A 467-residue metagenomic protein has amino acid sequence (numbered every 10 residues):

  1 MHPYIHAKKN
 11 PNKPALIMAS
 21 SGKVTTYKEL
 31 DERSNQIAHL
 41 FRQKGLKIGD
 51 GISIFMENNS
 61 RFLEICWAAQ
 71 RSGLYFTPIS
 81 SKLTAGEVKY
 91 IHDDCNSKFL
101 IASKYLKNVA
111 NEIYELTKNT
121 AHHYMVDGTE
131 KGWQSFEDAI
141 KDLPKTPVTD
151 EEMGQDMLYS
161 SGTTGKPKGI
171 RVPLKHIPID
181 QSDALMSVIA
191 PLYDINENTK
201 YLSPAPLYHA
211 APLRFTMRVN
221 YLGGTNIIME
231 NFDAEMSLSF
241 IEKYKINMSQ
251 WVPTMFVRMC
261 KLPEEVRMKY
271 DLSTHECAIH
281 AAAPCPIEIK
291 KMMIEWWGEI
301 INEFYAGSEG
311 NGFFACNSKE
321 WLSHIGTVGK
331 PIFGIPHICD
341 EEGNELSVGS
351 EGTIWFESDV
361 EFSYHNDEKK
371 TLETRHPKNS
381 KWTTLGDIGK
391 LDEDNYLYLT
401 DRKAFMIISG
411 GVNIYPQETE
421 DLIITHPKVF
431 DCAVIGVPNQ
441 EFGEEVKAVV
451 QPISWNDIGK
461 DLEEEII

Functional and structural regions predicted by a protein language model:
P3, Q43-K44, W67, R71-A139 (+2 more regions): Structural core segment of the AMP-binding/adenylate-forming
P11-P14, K131, K141-S161, G165-K166 (+1 more regions): Conserved pre-ATP/AMP-binding loop-to-beta segment of ANL
A15-N59, L63-C66, T84-K89: Conserved AMP-binding/adenylate-forming core of the ANL superfamily
V24-K28, Q155-D183: Conserved AMP-binding A3 loop
G51, E57-A85, D93-F99, T199-K200 (+2 more regions): A short helix-loop-beta submotif of the ANL/AMP-binding
L83, K89, L100, S249 (+5 more regions): AMP-binding/adenylate-forming catalytic core of the ANL superfamily
L158, Y221, I246-W251, L262-H324 (+3 more regions): Gly/Ser/Thr-rich phosphate-binding loop
P178-K200, P204, Y208-M248, L262: Conserved AMP-binding/adenylation subdomain of ANL enzymes
